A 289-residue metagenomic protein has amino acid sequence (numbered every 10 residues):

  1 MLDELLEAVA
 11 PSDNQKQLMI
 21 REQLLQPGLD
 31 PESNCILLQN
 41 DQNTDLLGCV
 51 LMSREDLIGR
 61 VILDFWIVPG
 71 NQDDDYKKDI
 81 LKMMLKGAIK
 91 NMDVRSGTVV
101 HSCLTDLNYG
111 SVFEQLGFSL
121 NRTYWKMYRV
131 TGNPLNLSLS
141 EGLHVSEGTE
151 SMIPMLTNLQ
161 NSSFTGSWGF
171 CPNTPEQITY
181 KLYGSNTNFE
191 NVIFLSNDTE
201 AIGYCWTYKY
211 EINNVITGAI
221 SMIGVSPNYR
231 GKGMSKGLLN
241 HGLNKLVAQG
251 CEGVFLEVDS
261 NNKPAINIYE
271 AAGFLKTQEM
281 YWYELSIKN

Functional and structural regions predicted by a protein language model:
M1-E4, V9, H144-N158: A short beta-loop-alpha structural element at the N-terminal edge of CoA-dependent acyl/N-acetyltransferase catalytic
D3-M19, Q23-P27, L159-C171: Helix-loop element at the rim of GNAT/NAT acetyltransferase active sites that forms part of the acceptor-substrate
Q17-L29, V50-I58, G169-V215, I223: A conserved beta-strand-loop-helix scaffold within acyl/acetyltransferase catalytic domains
R21-M83, C205-I216: Conserved donor-binding loop and adjoining core beta-sheet/short helix segment in diverse acyl/aminoacyl transferases
P69-E141, Y283-L285: Acyl-donor-binding surface of acyltransferase catalytic domains
D74-K90, V225, G231-A248, N267-A271: Conserved acetyl-CoA-binding loop-helix of GNAT-fold acetyltransferases
V99-C103, I220, V254-V258: Conserved hydrophobic beta-strand within the GNAT/NAT acetyltransferase core sheet that lines the active-site cleft
L104-R122, K236, S260-Q278: Conserved active-site alpha-helix within GNAT-family acetyltransferase domains
